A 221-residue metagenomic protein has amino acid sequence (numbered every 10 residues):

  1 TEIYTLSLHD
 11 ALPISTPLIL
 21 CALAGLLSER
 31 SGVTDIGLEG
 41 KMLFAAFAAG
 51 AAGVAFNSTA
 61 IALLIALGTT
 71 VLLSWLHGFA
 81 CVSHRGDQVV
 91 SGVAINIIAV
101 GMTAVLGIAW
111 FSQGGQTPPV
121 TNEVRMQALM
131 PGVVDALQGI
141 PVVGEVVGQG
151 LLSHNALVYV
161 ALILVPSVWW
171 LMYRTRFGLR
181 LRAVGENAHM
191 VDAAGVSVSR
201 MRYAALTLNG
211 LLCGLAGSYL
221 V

Functional and structural regions predicted by a protein language model:
T1-L12: Short, small-residue-biased leader/transition segments that mark boundaries at the very start of proteins
H9, T69, I95-A99, L164 (+1 more regions): Transmembrane alpha-helical core residues of multi-pass small-molecule transporters, especially secondary transporters
I19, G40-F44, A60-G68, V89-V93 (+2 more regions): Hydrophobic alpha-helical transmembrane segments
A22-L27, F47-A55, W75-F79, P166-S167 (+2 more regions): Alpha-helical transmembrane segments of multipass membrane proteins
E29-A45, V82-I95, R180, A204: Short, non-helical or kinked segments that cap or interrupt transmembrane helices
N57-M102: Alpha-helical transmembrane segments within multi-pass membrane transporters and channels
V100-Y173: Transmembrane helix-bundle core of multi-pass membrane transporters and related energy-transducing complexes
Q149-V221: Helix-loop-helix "hairpin" substructures at the membrane interface of multi-pass membrane proteins
